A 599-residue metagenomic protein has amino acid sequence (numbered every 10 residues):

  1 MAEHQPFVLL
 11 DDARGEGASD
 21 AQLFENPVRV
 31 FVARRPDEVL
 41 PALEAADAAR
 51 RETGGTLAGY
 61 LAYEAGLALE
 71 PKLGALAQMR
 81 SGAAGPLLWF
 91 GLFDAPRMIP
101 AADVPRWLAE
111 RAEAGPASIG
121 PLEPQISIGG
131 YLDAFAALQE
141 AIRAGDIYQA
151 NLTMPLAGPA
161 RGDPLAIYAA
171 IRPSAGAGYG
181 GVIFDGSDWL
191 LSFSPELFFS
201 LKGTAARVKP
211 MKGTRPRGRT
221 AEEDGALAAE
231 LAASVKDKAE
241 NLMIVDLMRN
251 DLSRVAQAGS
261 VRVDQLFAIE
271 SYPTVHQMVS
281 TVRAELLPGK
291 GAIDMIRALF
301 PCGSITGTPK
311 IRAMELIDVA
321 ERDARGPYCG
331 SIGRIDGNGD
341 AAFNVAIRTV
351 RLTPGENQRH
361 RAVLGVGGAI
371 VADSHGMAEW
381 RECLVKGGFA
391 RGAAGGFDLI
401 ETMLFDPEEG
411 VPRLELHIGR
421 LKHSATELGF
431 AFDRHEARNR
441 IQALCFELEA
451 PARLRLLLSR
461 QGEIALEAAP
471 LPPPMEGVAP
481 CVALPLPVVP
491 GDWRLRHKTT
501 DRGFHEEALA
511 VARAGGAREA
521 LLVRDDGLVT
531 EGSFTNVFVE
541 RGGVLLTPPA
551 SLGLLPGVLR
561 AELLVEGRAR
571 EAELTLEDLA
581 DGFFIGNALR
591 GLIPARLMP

Functional and structural regions predicted by a protein language model:
M1-T402, L522-R524: Extended alpha-helical targeting/anchoring segments, especially N-terminal organellar/secretory targeting helices
N241, M278, H375-R453, L457-P599: Helix-start/capping segments and mature chain N-termini
